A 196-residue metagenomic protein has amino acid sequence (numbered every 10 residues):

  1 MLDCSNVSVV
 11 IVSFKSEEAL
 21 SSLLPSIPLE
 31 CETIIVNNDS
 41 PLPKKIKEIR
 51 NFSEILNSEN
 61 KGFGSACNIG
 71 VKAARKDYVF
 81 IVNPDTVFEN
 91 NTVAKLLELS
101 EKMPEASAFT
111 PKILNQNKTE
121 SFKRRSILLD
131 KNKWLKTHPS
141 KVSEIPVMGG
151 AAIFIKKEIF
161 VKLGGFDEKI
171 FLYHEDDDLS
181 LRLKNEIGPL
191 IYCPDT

Functional and structural regions predicted by a protein language model:
N6-S8, E32, D178: Cell-envelope/extracellular polymer assembly enzymes that use nucleotide-activated donors
I11-L29: Short, well-formed alpha-helical segments that are part of the catalytic scaffolds of diverse glycosyltransferases
L24-E59: Acidic donor-binding segment of Leloir-type glycosyltransferases
S40, K61, D85-V87, I170: Acidic metal-phosphate-binding loop of nucleotide-sugar-dependent transferases
L56, N68-I69, V87-G164, K169 (+2 more regions): Acidic/His-rich active-site region of diverse nucleotide-sugar glycosyltransferases
N57-A74: Glycine-rich, basic loop-to-helix element that forms the pyrophosphate-binding segment of sugar-nucleotide handling
V79: Short aromatic/hydrophobic "clamp" motif used to bind/position activated sugar donors
I187-T196: Catalytic beta-strand/loop signature of glycosyltransferases that borders the donor
